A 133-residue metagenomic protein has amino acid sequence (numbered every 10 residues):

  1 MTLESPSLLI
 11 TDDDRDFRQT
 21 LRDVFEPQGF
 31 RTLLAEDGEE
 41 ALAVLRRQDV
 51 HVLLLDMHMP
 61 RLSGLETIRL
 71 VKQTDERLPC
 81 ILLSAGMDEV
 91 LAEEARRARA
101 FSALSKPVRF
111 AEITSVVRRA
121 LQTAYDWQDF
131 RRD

Functional and structural regions predicted by a protein language model:
R15-L33, A98: Two-component/phosphorelay signaling modules centered on CheY-like receiver
D37-E40, S63-E66: Acidic catalytic/metal-coordinating carboxylates
Q48-L54: Active-site beta3 strand of CheY-like receiver
M59: Receiver (REC) domain active-site loop signature in two-component systems and cognate sites in sensor histidine kinases
G64, A95-F101: As written
G86-M87: Short, conserved "switch-loop" micro-motifs in signal-transduction and mechanochemical regulators
V90, V108-R118: C-terminal output helix
